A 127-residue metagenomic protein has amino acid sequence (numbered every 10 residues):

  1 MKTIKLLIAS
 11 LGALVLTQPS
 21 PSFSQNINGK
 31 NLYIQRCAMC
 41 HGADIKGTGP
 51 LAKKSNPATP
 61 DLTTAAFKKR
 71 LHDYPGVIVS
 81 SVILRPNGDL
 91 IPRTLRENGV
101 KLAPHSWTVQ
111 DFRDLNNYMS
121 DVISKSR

Functional and structural regions predicted by a protein language model:
M1-I8: Bacterial N-terminal signal peptides that target proteins for export
L14-L32, R70: Electrostatic cytochrome c docking/interface patches
Q25, Y74, W107-D111: An acidic site on a long C-lobe helix of protein kinase domains
I27-A38, P86-G88, V109, S124-S126: Sequence context surrounding c-type heme c attachment/ligation sites in exported
K30, K46-S80: Gly/Gly-Pro-rich "capping" loops immediately C-terminal to redox-active cysteine motifs in periplasmic/lumenal
L32, V77, D111-D114: Charged catalytic carboxylate motif
Y33-A43, L115-M119: The canonical Cys-X-X-Cys-His
A52-A65, V82-D114, M119: Axial heme c-ligation environment in periplasmic c-type cytochrome domains
